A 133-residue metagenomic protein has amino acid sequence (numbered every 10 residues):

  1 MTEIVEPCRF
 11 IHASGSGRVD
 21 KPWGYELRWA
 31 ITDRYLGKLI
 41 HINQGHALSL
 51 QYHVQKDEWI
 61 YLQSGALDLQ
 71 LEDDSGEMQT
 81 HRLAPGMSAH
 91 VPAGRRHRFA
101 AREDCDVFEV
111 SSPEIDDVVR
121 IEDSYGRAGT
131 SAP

Functional and structural regions predicted by a protein language model:
M1-L39, A47-S49, H81, S124-P133: A short, N-terminal "cap"/entry segment at the start of jelly-roll beta-barrel domains of the cupin/DSBH fold
D33-Y35, N43-A47, A66-D68, S75 (+1 more regions): Short, charged/polar surface micro-motifs in flexible loops or helix N-caps
L36-I42, A47-H53, E58-I60, M87: A generic structured-segment signal
V54-D74: Glycine- and acidic-residue-biased ligand/ion/polar-headgroup-sensing regions
W59, E103-D123: A short hydrophobic beta-strand segment most commonly corresponding to one strand of the jelly-roll/cupin
D73-G94: Short acidic-glycine-tyrosine-enriched beta hairpin
R98-A101: Asparagine-centered strand-capping/turn motif at beta-strand->loop junctions
